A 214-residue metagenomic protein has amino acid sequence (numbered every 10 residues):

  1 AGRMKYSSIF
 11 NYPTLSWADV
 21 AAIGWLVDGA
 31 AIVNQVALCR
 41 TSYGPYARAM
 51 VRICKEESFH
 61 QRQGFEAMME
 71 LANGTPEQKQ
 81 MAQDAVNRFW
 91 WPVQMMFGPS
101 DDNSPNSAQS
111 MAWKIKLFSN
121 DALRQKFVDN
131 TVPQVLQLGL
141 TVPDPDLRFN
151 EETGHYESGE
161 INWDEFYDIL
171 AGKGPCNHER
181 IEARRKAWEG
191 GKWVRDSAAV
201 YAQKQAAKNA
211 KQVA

Functional and structural regions predicted by a protein language model:
A1-G24, G74-Q78, F89-W113: Acidic/His metal-coordination segments adjacent to aromatic residues that form catalytic metal sites in metalloenzymes
G2, S8, S42, N162-W163 (+1 more regions): A general marker of short, structured functional hotspots
S8-Q63: Internal, conserved structured core segments that host functional sites
N34-R52, E66-M81, S100-W113, L138: Inter-helical turn/loop segments and adjacent helix faces that build the functional surface of alpha-helical bundle
R52-E70, A85-M95: Alpha-helical scaffold segments in carbohydrate-active enzymes
Q80-A214: Extended, helix-rich structural scaffolds rather than catalytic motifs
